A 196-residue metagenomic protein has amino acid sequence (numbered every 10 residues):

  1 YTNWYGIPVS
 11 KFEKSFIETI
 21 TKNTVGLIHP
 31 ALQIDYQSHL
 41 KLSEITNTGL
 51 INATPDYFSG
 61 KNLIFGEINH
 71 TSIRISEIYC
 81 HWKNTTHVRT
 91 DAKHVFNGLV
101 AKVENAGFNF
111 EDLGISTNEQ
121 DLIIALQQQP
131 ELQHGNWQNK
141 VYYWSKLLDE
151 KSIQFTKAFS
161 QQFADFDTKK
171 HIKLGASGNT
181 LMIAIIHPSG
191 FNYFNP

Functional and structural regions predicted by a protein language model:
Y1-T2, P196: Accessible peptide chain termini
T2-N23: Transmembrane-cytosolic junction motif
K22, I28-P30, S38-W82, T86-P196: Charged, low-complexity intrinsically disordered regions
